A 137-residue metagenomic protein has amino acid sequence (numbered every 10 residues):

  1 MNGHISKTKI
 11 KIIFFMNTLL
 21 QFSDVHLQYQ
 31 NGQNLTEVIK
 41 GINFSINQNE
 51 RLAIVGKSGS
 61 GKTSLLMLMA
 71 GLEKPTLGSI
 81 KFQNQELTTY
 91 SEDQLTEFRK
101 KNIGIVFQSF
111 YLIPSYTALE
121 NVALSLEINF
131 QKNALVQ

Functional and structural regions predicted by a protein language model:
L52-A53, I105: Short beta-strand immediately N-terminal to the Walker A/P-loop
V55-K57: The feature captures the beta-strand-to-loop junction immediately N-terminal to the Walker
A70: Helix-to-loop junction immediately C-terminal to a conserved catalytic motif
G78-E86: Conserved ABC transporter NBD signature motif
L87-G104: ABC ATPase NBD coupling module
Y116-S125: Short coil-to-helix segment of the ABC ATPase nucleotide-binding domain corresponding to the Q-loop/switch region
